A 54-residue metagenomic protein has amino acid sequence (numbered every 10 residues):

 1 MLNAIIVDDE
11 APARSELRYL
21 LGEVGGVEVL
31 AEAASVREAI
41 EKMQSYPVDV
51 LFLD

Functional and structural regions predicted by a protein language model:
M1-N3: Non-catalytic signal-transmission and effector/linker regions of two-component phosphorelay proteins
I5-I6, A31: Short hydrophobic beta-strand elements that form part of the catalytic alpha/beta core underpinning NDP-sugar/donor
I6, L21-G25, Q44-P47: Generic low-complexity, intrinsically disordered sequence content enriched in small uncharged/hydrophobic residues
D8, D54: Active-site residues of response regulator receiver
A11-A31: Two-component/phosphorelay signaling modules centered on CheY-like receiver
E32-V50: Acidic, metal-coordinating helix/loop segments flanking the phosphotransfer/catalytic sites of two-component signaling
